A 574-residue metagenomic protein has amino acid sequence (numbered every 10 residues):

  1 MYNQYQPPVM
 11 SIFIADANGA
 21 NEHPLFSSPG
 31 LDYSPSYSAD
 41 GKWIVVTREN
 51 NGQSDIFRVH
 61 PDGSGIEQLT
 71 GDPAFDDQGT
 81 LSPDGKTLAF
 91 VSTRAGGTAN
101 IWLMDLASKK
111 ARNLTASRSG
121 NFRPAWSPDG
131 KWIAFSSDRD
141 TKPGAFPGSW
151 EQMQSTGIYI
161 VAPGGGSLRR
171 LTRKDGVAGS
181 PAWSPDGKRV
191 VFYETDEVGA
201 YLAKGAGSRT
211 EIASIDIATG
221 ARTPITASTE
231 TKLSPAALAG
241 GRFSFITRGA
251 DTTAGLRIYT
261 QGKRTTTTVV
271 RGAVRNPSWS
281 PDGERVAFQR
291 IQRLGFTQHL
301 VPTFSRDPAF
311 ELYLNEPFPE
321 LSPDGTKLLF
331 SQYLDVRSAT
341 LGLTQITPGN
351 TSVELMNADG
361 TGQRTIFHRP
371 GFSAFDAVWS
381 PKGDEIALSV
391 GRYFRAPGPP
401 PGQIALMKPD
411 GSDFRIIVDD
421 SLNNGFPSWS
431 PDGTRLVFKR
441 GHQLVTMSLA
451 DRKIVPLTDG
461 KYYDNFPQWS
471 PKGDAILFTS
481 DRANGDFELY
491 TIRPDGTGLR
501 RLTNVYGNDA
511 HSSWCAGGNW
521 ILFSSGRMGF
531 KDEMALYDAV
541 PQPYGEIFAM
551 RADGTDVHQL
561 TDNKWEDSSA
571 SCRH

Functional and structural regions predicted by a protein language model:
Q4-I12, F26-L31, T47-F57, T70-D76 (+20 more regions): A flexible loop/linker signature enriched in serine peptidases of the S9 family
V9, F13, A17-W43: N-terminal, post-signal-peptide region of Sec/Tat-exported proteins
D16-A20, H60-S64, D105-K109, A162-G166 (+8 more regions): Short loop/turn segments that connect beta-strands within beta-propeller blades
E22-H23, I66-E67, R112, R169 (+7 more regions): A structural motif specific to WD40 beta-propellers
A39-D40, P83-D84, P128-D129, P185-D186 (+8 more regions): Residue-level detector of Asp-centered blade-edge/turn motifs that repeat once per structural unit in beta-propeller
I44, L88, I133, V190-V191 (+7 more regions): Hydrophobic beta-strand positions that form the internal "hydrophobic ladder" of WD40/Gbeta-like beta-propeller blades
K564-H574: Surface-exposed loop and turn segments in beta-propeller and other repeat-based domains that flank or scaffold
